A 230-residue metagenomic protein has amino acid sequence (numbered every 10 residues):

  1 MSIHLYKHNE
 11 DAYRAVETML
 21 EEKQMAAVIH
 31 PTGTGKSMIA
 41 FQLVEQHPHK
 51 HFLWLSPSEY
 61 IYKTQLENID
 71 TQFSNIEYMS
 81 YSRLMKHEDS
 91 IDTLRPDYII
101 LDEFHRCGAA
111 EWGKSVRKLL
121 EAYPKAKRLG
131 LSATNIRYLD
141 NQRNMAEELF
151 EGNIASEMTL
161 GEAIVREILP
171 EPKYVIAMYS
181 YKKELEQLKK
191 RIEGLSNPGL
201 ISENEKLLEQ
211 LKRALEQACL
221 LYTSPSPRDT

Functional and structural regions predicted by a protein language model:
M1-M25: Conserved pre-motif I regulatory segment
K23-A40: Walker A/P-loop
S37-H49: Walker A/P-loop NTP-binding motif
H51-E67: Conserved Walker A/P-loop ATP-binding site and its immediately adjacent core in helicase/helicase-like ATPase domains
D70-E88: Inter-Walker segment of RecA-like/P-loop motor cores
D102-E103: Walker B catalytic acidic pair
A109-R166: Post-DEXD/H (motif II) to motif III coupling segment of the RecA-like Helicase ATP-binding lobe
Y222-T230: Single conserved hydrophobic/aromatic residue that forms the stacking wall/gate of nucleotide- or nucleobase-binding
